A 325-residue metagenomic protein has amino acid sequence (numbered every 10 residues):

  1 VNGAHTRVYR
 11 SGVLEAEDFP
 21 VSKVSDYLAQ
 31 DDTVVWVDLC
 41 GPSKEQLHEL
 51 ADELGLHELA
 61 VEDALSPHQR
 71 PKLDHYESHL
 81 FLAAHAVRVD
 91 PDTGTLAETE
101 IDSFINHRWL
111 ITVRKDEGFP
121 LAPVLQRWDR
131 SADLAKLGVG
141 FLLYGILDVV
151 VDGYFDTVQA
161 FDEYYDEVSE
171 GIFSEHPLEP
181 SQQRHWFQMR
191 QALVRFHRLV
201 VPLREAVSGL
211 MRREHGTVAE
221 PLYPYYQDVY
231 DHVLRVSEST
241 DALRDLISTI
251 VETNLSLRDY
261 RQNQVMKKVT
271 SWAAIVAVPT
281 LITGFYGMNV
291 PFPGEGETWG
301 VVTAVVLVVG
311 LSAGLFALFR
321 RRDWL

Functional and structural regions predicted by a protein language model:
V1-P221, Y225-A242, G294, W324-L325: Peripheral, non-transmembrane regulatory/ligand-interaction domains of membrane transport proteins
D231-L325: Hydrophobic alpha-helical transmembrane segments and their immediately adjacent juxtamembrane loops
